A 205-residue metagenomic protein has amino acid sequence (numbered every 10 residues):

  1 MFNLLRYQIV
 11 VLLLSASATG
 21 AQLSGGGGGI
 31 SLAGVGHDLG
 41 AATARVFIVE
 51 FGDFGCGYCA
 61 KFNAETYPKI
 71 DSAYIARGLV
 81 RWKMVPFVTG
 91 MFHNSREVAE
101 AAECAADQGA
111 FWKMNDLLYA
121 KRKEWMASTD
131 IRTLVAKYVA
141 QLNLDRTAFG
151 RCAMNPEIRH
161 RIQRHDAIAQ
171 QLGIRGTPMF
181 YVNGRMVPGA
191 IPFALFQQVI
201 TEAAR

Functional and structural regions predicted by a protein language model:
F2-L5, F51-D53, A64-Y67, A136-R205: C-terminal cap of thioredoxin/glutaredoxin-like
Y7-A18: Bacterial N-terminal signal peptides
A18-Q22, Y138: Hydrophobic alpha-helical membrane-insertion segments, chiefly the h-region of N-terminal signal peptides
A21-G29: Cleaved targeting-peptide boundary
G29-V46, Y74: A short beta-strand-turn-helix
L39, W125, V187: Short clusters of hydrophobic/aromatic residues that line enzyme substrate/ligand-binding pockets
A44, G52-A140, L172-R175, T201-A203: Structural alpha/beta surface segment adjacent to cysteine/selenocysteine redox centers across thiol/disulfide enzymes
I48, M114, F149: Divalent metal-coordination and catalytic microenvironments
